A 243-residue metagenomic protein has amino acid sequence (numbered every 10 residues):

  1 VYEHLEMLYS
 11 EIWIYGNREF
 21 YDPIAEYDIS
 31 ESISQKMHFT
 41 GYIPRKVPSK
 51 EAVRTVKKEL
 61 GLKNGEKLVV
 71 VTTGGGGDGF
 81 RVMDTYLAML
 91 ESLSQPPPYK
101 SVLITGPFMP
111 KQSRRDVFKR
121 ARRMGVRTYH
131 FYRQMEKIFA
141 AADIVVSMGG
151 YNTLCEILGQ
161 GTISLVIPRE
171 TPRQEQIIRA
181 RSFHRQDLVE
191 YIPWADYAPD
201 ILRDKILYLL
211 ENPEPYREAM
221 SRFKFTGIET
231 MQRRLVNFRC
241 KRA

Functional and structural regions predicted by a protein language model:
V1-P44: Active-site-proximal region of nucleotide-activated glycan assembly enzymes, centered on histidine/acidic-rich loops
I24-Y27, Q112-D116, N152-L154, R173-A180: Short, glycine/polar-rich helix-capping loops at beta-to-alpha or helix-loop-helix junctions that flank or form
M37, G125-R127, V189: Short, conserved active-site loop motifs that form the nucleotide-linked donor/cofactor pocket
Y42-I144, A195-D196: Donor-nucleotide binding loops and adjacent catalytic segments primarily of GT-B fold Leloir glycosyltransferases
S113, R133-K137, N152-T153, I201 (+1 more regions): Short acidic active-site motifs
Q134-I178: A donor-sugar binding/catalytic signature common to diverse glycosyltransferases and related nucleotide-sugar
T171-K205: Change "using UDP/GDP/dTDP sugars" to "using nucleotide sugars
Y208-E211, K224-A243: C-terminal alpha-helical cap of glycosyltransferases
